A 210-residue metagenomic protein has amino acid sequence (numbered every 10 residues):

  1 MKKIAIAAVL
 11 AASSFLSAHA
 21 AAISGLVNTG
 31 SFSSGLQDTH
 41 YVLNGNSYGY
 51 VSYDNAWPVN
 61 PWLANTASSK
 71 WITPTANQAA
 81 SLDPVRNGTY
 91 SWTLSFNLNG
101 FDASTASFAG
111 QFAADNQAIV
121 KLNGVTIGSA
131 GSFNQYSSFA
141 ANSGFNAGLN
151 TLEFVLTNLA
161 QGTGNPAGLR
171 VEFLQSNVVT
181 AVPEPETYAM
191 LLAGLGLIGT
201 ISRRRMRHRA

Functional and structural regions predicted by a protein language model:
K3-A7, A12-I23, F173-L197, I201: Short, threonine-centered small-residue motifs that mark membrane-proximal processing/anchoring sites and TM-junction
A21-Q78, S95-N99, L149-T180: Accessory carbohydrate-binding/adhesion or oligomerization-edge regions at the termini of glycan-active proteins
V85-G100: Short beta-strands within extracellular/lumenal beta-sheet-rich domains
G88-Y90, S104, G148: Residue-level preference for beta-strand/loop junctions
S95, A109-Q111, I119: Residue-level detector of beta-strand face positions
D102-A114: A short beta-strand element within beta-rich, extracytoplasmic domains of secreted/secretory-pathway proteins
A113, Q117-S176: Beta-strand-rich ligand-recognition modules
T200-A210: C-terminal membrane-anchoring or membrane-association module
